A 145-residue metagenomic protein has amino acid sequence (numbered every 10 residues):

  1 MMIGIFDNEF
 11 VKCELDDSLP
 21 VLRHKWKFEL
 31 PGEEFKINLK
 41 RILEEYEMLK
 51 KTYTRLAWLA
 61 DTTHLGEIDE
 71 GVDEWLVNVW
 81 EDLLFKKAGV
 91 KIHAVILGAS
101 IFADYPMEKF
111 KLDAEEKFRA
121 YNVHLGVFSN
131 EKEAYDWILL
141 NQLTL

Functional and structural regions predicted by a protein language model:
M1-L145: Amphipathic, Lys/Arg-enriched alpha-helical "gate/interface" segment within cytosolic domains that mediates
